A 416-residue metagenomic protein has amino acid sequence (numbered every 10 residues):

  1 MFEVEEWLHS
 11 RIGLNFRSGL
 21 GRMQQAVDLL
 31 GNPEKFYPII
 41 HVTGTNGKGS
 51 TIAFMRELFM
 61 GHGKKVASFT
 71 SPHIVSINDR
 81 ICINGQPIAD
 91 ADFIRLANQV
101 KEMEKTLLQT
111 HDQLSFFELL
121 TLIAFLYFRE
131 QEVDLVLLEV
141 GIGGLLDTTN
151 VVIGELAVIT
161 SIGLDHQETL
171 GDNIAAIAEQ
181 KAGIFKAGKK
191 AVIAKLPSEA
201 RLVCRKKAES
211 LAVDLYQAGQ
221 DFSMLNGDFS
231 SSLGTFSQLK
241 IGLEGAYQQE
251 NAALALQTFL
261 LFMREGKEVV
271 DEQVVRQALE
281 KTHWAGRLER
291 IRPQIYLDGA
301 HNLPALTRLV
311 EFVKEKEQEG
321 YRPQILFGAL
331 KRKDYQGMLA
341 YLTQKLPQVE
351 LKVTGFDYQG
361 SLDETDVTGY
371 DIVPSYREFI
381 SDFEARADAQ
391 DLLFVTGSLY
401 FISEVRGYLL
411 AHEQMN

Functional and structural regions predicted by a protein language model:
M1-G44, T51-K64, F69-T70, K105-H111: Short functional linear segments
V27-D28, N32-K35, G61-V152: ATP-dependent carboxylate-amine ligase catalytic core
F36, L135-L138, T148-V158, I162-H166 (+2 more regions): Nucleotide phosphate-binding/pyrophosphate-handling subdomain across enzymes that bind or process nucleotide phosphates
M55, L145-E155, R406-L409: Short Gly/Thr/Asp-enriched flexible loops that form oxyanion-binding sites at enzyme active sites
M55-M60, F128, F262, L409: Hydrophobic alpha-helical packing residues
L108-T110, Q131-L135, E139, G154-Q238 (+2 more regions): Acidic, Mg2+-coordinating active-site environments of NTP-dependent enzymes
E132-D134, G320, D388-Q390: Short, high-confidence coil segments that cap the C-terminus of an alpha-helix and link into the following beta-strand
P197-L215, L225-N226, D334-F394: C-terminal helical cap/extension that packs against the catalytic core of soluble nucleotide-cofactor enzymes
